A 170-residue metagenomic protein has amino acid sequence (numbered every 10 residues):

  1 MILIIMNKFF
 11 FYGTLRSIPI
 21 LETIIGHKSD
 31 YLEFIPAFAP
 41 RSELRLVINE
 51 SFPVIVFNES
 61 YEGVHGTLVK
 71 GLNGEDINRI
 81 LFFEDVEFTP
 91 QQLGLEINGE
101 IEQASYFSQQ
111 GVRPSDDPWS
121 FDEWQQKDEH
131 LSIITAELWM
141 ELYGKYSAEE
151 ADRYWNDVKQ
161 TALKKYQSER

Functional and structural regions predicted by a protein language model:
I4-R170: Glycine-aromatic micro-motifs
